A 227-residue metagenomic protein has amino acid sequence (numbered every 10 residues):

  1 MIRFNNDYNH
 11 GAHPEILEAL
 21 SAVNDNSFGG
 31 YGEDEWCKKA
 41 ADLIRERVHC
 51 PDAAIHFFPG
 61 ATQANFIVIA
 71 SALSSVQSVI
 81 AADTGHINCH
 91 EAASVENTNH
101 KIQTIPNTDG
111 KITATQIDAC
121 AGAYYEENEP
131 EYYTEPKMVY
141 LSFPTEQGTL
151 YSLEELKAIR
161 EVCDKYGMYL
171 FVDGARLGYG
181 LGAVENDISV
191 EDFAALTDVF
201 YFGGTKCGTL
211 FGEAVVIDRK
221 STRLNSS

Functional and structural regions predicted by a protein language model:
I2-R223: Conserved PLP-enzyme active-site core in the AAT-like
N225-S227: Hydrophobic alpha-helical segments, chiefly the membrane-spanning helices and signal/signal-anchor peptides
